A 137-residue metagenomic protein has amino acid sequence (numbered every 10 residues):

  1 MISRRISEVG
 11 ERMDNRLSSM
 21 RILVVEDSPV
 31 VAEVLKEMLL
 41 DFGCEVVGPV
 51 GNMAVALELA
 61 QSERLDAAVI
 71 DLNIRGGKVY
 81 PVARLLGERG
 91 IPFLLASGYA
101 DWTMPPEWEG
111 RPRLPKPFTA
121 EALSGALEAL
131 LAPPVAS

Functional and structural regions predicted by a protein language model:
M1-R21, P105, T119-S137: Non-catalytic signal-transmission and effector/linker regions of two-component phosphorelay proteins
E26: Conserved acidic carboxylate
P29-G48: Two-component/phosphorelay signaling modules centered on CheY-like receiver
P49-A67: Acidic, metal-coordinating helix/loop segments flanking the phosphotransfer/catalytic sites of two-component signaling
D71: Active-site residues of response regulator receiver
Y80-I91: Short amphipathic alpha-helix used as the core "switch/output" element in two-component signaling
A96-S97: Hydrophobic/aromatic residues positioned on beta-strands within the core alpha/beta folds
K116: A Lys-centered signature of the CheY-like receiver
